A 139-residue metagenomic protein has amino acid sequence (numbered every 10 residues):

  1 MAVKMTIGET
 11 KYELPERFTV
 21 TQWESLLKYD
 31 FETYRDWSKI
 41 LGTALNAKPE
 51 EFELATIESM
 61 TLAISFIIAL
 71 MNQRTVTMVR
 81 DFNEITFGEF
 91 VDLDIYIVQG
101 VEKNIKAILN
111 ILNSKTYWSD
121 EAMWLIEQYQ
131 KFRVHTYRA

Functional and structural regions predicted by a protein language model:
M1-A139: Charged interaction scaffolds used for protein-protein
